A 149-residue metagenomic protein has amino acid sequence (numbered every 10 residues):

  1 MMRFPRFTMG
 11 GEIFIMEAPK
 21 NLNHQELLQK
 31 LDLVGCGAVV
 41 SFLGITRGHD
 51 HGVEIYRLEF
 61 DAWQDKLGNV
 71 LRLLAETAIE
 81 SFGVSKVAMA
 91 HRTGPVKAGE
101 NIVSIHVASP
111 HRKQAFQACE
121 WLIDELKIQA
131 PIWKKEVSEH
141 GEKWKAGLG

Functional and structural regions predicted by a protein language model:
M2-N101, A108-G149: N-terminal, polar/charged subdomain of small-to-medium soluble alpha/beta proteins
